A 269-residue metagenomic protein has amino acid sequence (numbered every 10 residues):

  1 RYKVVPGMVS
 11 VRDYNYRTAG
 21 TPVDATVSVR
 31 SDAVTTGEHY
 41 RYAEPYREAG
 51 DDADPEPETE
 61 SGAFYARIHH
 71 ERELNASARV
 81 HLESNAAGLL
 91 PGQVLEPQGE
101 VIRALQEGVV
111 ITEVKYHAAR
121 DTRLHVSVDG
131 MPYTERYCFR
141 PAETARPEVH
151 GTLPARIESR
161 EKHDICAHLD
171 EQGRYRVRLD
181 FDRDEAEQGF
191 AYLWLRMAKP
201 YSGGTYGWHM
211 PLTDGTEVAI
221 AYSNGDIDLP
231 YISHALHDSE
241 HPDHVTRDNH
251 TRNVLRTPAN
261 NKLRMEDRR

Functional and structural regions predicted by a protein language model:
R1-R269: Amphipathic alpha-helical and helix-coil boundary elements used as assembly and membrane-proximal scaffolds
